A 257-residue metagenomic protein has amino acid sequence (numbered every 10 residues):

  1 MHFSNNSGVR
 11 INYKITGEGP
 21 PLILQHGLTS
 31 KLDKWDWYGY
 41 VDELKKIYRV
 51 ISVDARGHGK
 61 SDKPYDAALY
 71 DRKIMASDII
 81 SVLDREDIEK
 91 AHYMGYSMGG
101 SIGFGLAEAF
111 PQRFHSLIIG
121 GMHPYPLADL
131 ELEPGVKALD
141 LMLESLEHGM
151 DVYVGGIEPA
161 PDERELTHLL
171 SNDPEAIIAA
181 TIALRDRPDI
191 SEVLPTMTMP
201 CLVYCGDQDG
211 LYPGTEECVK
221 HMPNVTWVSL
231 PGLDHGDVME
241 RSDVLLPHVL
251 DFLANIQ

Functional and structural regions predicted by a protein language model:
V9-D62: Conserved HGGG/HGGXW glycine-rich cap/lid loop of the alpha/beta-hydrolase fold
D42-K45, S52-H92: Active-site loop/oxyanion-hole signature of alpha/beta-hydrolase fold enzymes
A91, G95-G100: Conserved alpha/beta-hydrolase "nucleophile elbow" surrounding the catalytic nucleophile
S101-A109, H115-L146: Flexible "cap/lid" loop of the alpha/beta hydrolase fold
I178-V193, Q208-G210: Active-site nucleophile elbow and catalytic-triad environment of alpha/beta-hydrolase enzymes
M197, V203-C205: Short beta-strand/loop motif that positions the catalytic acidic residue of the alpha/beta-hydrolase fold
K220-G236: Catalytic histidine neighborhood in serine/cysteine hydrolases with alpha/beta-hydrolase-type architecture
L233-L246: Catalytic histidine-centered segment of alpha/beta-hydrolase-like enzymes
